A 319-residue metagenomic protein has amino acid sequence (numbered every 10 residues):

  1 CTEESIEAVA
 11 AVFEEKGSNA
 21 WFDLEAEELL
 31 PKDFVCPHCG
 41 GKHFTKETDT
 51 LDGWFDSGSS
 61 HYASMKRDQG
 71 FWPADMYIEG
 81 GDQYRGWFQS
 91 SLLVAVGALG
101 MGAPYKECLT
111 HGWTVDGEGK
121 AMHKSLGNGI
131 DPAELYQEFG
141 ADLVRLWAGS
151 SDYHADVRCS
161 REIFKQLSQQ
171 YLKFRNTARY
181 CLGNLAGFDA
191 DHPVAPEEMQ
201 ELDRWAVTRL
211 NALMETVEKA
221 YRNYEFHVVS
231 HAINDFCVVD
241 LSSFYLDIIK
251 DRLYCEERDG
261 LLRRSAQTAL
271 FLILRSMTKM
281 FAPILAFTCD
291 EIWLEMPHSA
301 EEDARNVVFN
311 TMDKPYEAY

Functional and structural regions predicted by a protein language model:
C1-F188, A206-L253, T268-F281: Structured secondary-structure scaffolds
P132-Y136, P196-A206, L262: A ubiquitous short alpha-helical element
K165, M296-Y319: C-terminal low-complexity, glycine/proline- and small-hydrophobic-enriched intrinsically disordered tails that act as
G183-A190, V194-A195, V307, K314-Y319: Intrinsic disorder at enzyme termini
G260-S276, M312-D313: C-terminal, helix-dominated tail/subdomain
C289: Short, well-ordered alpha-helical segments that carry or flank key catalytic/ligand-binding motifs at enzyme/regulatory
W293: Cys/His-coordinated zinc-finger cores
